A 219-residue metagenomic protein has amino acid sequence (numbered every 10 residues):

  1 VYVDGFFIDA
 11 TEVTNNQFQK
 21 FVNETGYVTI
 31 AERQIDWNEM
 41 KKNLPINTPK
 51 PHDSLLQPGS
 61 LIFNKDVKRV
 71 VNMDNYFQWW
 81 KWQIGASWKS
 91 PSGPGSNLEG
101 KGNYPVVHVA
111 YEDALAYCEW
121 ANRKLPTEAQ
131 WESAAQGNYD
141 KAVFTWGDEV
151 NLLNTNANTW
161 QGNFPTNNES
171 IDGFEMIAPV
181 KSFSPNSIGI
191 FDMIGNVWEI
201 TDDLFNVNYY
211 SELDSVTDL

Functional and structural regions predicted by a protein language model:
V1-G5: A short N-terminal beta-strand-loop micro-motif at the entrance of redox/enzyme domains
F6, F21-I30, A121-N122: Short capping motifs at secondary-structure boundaries
D9: An anion-binding catalytic pocket shared by soluble metabolic enzymes
T14: Acidic-aromatic/histidine active-site loop/patch
T29-N38: A short, aromatic/hydrophobic, helix- or strand-capping loop or linear motif that either lines the entrance/gate
E39, L44-L219: Functional-site microenvironments in short loops/helix caps that host divalent-cation chemistry
